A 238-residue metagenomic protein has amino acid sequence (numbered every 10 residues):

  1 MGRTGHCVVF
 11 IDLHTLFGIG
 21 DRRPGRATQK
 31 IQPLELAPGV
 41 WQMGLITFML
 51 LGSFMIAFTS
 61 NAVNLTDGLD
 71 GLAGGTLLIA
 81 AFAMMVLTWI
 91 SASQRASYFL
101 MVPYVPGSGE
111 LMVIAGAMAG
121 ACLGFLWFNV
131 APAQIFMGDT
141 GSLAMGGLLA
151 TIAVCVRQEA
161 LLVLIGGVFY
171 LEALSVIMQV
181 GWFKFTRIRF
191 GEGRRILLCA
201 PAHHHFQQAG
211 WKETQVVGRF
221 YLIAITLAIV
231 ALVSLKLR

Functional and structural regions predicted by a protein language model:
M1-G20, Q29, G44-R238: Alpha-helical transmembrane segments
R26: Charge-lined substrate channels and their catalytic hotspots, especially those that engage the 3′ end of RNA
K30-W41: A short, charged helix-loop
